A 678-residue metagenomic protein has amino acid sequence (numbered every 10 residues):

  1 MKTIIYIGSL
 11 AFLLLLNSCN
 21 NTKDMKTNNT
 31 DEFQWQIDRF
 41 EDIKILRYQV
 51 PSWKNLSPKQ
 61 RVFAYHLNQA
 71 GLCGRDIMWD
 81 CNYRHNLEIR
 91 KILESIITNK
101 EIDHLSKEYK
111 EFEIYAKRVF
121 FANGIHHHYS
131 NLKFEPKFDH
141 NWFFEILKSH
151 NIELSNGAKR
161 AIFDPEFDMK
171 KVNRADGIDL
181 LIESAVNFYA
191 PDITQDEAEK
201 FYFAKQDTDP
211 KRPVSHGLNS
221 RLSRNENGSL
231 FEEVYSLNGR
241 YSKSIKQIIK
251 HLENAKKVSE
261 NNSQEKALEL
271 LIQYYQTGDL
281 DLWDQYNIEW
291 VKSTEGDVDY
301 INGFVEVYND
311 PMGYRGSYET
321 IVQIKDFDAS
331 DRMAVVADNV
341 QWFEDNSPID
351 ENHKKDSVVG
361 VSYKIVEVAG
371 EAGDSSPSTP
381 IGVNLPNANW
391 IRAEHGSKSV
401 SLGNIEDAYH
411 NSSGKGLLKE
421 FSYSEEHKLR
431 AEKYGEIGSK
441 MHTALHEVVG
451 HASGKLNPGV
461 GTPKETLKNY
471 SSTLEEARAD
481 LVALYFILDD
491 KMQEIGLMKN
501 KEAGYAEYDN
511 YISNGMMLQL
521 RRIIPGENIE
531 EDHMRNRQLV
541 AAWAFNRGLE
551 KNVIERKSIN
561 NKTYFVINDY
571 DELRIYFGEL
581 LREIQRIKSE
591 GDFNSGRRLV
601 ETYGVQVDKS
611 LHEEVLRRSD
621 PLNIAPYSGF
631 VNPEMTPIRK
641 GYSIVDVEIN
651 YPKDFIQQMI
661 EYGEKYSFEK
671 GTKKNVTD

Functional and structural regions predicted by a protein language model:
L15-S18: C-terminal motif of bacterial Sec signal peptides marking the signal peptidase cleavage site
N28-I92: N-terminal-proximal low-complexity accessory segments that begin disordered and transition into the first
Q49, M78, L484-I587: Long, well-structured alpha-helical subdomains associated with metal-dependent extracellular/ecto-lumenal hydrolases
S57, N261, S472-D489: An active-site-proximal "capping" alpha-helix that borders the catalytic cofactor pocket
E111-R224, F231-L429, G435: Contiguous, non-catalytic segments that form substrate-binding/exosite surfaces or channel walls
E436-V449: Short alpha-helix carrying the canonical HExxH Zn2+-binding catalytic motif
G454-A477: Post-HEXXH active-site segment of zinc metalloproteases
N568, L573-D678: Extended, compositionally biased alpha-helical segments that mediate assembly or anchoring
